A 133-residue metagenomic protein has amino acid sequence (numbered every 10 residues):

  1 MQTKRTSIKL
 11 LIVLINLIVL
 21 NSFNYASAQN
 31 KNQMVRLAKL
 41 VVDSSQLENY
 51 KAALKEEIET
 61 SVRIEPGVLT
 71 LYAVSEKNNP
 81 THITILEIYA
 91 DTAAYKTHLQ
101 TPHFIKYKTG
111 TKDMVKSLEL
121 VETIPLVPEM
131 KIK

Functional and structural regions predicted by a protein language model:
M1-Q2: N-terminal hydrophobic targeting signals that begin at the initiator methionine
R5-I12, I18-V35, Y72-N79, K108-K133: Glycine-rich beta-strand-turn "strand-cap" elements at beta-sheet edges
N16, N21, R36, E57 (+1 more regions): Polar/charged side chains located within well-ordered beta-strands of beta-rich proteins
Q33-V41, T70-L99, V121: Short, well-ordered beta-strand segments in beta-rich or mixed alpha/beta enzyme and ligand-binding folds
M34-I64: N-terminal targeting signals for Sec/Tat export/insertion, comprising classic cleavable signal peptides
E56, T60-L69, I88-E122: An amphipathic, aromatic/His-enriched active-site/gating alpha helix that lines ligand/cofactor pockets
